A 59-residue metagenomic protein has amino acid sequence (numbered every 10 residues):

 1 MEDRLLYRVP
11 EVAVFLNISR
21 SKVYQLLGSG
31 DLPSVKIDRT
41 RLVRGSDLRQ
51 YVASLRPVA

Functional and structural regions predicted by a protein language model:
M1-E2, P10, G30, I37 (+1 more regions): Intrinsic disorder/low-complexity signal
M1-K22, S54: Polyanion-binding surface elements
L16-L42: Major-groove DNA-recognition helix of helix-turn-helix-type DNA-binding domains
L48-A59: A short, Lys/Arg-enriched interface patch at domain edges and termini
